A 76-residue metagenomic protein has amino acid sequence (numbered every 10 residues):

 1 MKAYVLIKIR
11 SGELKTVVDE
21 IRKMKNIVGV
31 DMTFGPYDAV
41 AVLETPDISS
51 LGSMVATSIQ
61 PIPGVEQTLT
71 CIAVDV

Functional and structural regions predicted by a protein language model:
M1-V76: A compositional/biophysical signature of low hydrophobicity enriched in polar/charged and small residues
